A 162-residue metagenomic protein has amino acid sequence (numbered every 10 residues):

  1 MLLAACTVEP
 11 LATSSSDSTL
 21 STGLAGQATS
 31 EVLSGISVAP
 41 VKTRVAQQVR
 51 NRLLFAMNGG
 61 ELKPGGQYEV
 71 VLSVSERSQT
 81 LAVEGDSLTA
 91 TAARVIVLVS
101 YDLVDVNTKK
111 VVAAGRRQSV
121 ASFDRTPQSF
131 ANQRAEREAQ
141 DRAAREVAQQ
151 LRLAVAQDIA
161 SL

Functional and structural regions predicted by a protein language model:
L2-A5: C-terminal motif of bacterial Sec signal peptides marking the signal peptidase cleavage site
T7-P10: Bacterial signal peptide processing site
A12, G115-R117: Short hydrophobic alpha-helix segments
S15-V41: Post-signal peptide N-terminal segment of mature Sec-exported envelope proteins
T43-R52, V147: An acidic helix/loop motif centered on a single conserved Asp/Glu that marks catalytic or ligand-interacting sites
F55, G60-Q67, V71-A114, A121-E138: Surface-exposed short loop/turn segments
R134-L162: C-terminal/domain-edge helix-coil "capping" segments
